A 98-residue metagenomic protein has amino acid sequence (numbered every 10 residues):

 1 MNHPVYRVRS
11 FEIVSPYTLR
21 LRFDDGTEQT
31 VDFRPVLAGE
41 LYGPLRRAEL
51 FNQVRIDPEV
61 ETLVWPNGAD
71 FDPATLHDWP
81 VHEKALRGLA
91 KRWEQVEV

Functional and structural regions predicted by a protein language model:
M1-V98: Motif-centric detector for short Cys/His coordination patterns
